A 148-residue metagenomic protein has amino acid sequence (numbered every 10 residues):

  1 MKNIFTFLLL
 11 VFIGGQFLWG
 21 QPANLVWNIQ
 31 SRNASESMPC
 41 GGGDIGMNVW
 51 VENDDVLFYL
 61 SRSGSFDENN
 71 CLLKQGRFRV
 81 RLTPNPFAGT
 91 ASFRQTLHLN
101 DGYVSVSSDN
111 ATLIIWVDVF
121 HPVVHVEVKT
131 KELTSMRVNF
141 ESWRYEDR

Functional and structural regions predicted by a protein language model:
I4-G15: Sec-dependent N-terminal signal peptides
Q21-R148: Beta-sandwich/jelly-roll carbohydrate-recognition scaffolds of carbohydrate-active enzymes
